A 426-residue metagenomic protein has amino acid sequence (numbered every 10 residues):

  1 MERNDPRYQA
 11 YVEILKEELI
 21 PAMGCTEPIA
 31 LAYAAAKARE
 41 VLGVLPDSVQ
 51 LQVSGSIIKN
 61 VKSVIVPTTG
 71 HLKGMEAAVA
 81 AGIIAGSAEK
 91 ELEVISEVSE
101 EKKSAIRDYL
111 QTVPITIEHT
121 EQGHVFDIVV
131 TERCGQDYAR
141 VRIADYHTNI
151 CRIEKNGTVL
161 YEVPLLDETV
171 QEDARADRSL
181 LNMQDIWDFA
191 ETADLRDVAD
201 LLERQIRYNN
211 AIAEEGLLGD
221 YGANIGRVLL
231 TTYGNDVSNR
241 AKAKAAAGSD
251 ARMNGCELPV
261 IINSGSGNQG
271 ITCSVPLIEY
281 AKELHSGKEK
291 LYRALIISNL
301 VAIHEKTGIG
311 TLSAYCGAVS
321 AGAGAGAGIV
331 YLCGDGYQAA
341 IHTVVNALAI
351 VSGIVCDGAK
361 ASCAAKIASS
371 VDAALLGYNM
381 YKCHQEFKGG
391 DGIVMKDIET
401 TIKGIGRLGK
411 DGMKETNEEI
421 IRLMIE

Functional and structural regions predicted by a protein language model:
M1-V12, L45-I58, D236-G255, G287-E305 (+1 more regions): Acidic-glycine-rich active-site phosphate/pyrophosphate-binding loop
E2-R3, Y8, A22-T26, V53-N60 (+9 more regions): A structural signal for small-residue-enriched, beta-sheet-centric alpha/beta enzyme cores and oligomeric scaffold folds
Y11-P21, I57-I65, A251-I262, A302-T311 (+1 more regions): Glycine/charged-rich beta-loop-alpha catalytic/anionic-binding loops adjacent to active sites
P21-K37, L258-V275, C316-S320: Conserved phosphate/anionic-ligand binding catalytic regions in large, soluble enzymes, centered on
I29-E132: Early transmembrane hairpin of solute transport permeases
A38-V41, P67, Y280-R293, I303-S369 (+1 more regions): Hydrophobic alpha-helical bundle architecture
L45-V49, K90-I95, I117-E118, R196-L202 (+8 more regions): Flexible, glycine/charged-enriched surface loops at secondary-structure junctions
L110-G255, I420-E426: Signature of multi-pass transmembrane helix bundles
